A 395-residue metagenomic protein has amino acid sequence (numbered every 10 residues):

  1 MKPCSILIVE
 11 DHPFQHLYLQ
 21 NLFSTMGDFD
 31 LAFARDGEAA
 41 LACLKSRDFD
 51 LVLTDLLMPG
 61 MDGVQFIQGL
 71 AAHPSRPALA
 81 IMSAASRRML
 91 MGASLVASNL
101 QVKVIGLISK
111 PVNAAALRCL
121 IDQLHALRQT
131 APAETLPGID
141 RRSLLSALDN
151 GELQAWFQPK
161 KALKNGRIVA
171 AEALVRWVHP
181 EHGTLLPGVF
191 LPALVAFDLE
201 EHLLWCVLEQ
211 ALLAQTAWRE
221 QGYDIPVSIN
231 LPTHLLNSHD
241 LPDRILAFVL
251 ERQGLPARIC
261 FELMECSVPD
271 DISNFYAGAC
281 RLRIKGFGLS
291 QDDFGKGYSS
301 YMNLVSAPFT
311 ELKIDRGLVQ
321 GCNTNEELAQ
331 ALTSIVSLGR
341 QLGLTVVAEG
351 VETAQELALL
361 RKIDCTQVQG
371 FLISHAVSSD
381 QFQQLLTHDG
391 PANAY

Functional and structural regions predicted by a protein language model:
K2-P3, G60, L107-I121, T233-L235 (+2 more regions): EAL-family c-di-GMP phosphodiesterase catalytic domain
D11, F33-A42, G63: Helix N-cap/capping motif at the beta->alpha junctions
P13, L56-G60: The short loop immediately C-terminal to the conserved phospho-acceptor aspartate in CheY-like receiver
P13-A32: Two-component/phosphorelay signaling modules centered on CheY-like receiver
V64-S75, S94-A97, A329, S337: Short amphipathic alpha-helix used as the core "switch/output" element in two-component signaling
Q65-Q68, A85-G106: Alpha4 helix (beta4-alpha4-beta5 surface) of REC/receiver domains from two-component response regulators
D122-Q154, L194-D198, P242, S379-Y395: C-di-GMP signaling machinery
I139-Q253: Bacterial c-di-GMP phosphodiesterase EAL domain
